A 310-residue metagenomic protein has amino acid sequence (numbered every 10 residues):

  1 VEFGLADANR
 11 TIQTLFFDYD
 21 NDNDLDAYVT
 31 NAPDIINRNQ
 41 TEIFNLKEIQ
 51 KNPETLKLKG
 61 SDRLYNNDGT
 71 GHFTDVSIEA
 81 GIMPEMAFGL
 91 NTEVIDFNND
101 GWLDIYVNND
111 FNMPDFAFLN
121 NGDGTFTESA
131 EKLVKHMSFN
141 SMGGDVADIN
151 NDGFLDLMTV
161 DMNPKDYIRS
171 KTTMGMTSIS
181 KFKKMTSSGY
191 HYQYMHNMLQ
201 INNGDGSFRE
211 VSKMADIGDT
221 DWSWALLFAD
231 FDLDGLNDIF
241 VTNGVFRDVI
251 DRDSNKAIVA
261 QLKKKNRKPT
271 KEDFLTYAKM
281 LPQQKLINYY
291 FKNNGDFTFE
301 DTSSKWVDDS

Functional and structural regions predicted by a protein language model:
V1-S310: Acidic, glycine/proline-rich Ca2+-coordinating loop motifs
